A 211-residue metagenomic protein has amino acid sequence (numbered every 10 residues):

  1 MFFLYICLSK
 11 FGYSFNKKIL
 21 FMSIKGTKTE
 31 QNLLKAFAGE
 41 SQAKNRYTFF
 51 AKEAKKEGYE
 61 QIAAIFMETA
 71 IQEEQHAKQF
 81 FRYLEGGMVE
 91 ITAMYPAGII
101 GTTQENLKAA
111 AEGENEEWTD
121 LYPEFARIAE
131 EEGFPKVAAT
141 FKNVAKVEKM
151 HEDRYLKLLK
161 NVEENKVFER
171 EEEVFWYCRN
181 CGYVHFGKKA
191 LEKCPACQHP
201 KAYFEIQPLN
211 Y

Functional and structural regions predicted by a protein language model:
F21-Y211: Non-heme di-metal
